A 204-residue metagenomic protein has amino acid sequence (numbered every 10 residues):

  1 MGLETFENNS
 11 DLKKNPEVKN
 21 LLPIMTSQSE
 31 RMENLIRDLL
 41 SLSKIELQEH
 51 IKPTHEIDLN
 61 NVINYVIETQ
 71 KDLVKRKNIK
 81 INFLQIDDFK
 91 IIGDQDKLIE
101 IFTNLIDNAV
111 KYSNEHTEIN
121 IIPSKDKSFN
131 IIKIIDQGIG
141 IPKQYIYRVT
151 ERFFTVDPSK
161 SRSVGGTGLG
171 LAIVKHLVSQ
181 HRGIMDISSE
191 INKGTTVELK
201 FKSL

Functional and structural regions predicted by a protein language model:
S27-M32: Short alpha-helical segment of the dimerization/phosphotransfer core of two-component systems
L47-I57, I92: Short flexible loop/turn segments at helix-to-beta-strand junctions within the C-terminal catalytic HATPase_c
P53-E68, N82: A conserved beta-strand-to-alpha-helix junction within the catalytic ATP-binding
H55-E56, K75, K80-F89: Conserved catalytic submotifs in the C-terminal HATPase_c
H116-S128: Short beta-strand/loop element within the Bergerat-fold HATPase_c
I141-F153, K175: Short conserved segment of the HATPase_c
R182-G183: Conserved glycine-rich
